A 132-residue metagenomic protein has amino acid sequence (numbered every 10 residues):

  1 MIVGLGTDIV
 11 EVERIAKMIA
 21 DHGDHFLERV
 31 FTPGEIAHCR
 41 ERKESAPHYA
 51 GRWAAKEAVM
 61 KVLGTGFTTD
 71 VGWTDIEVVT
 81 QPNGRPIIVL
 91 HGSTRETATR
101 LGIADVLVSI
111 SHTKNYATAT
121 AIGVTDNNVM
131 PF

Functional and structural regions predicted by a protein language model:
M1-F132: Core catalytic alpha/beta fold that binds nucleotide/phospho-ligands
